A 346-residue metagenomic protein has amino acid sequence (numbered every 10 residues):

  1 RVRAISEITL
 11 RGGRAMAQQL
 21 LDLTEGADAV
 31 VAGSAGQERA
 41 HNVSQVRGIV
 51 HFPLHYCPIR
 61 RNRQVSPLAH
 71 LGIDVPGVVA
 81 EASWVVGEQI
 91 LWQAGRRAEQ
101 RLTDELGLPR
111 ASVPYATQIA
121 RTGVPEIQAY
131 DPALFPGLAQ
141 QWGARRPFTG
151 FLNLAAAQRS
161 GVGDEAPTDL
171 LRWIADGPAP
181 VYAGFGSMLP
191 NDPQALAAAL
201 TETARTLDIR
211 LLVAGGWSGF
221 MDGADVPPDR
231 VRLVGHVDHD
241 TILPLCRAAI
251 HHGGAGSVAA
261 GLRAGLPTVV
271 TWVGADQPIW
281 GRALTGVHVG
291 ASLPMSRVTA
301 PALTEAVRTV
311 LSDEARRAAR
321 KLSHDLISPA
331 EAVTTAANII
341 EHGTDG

Functional and structural regions predicted by a protein language model:
R1-R11, A195: A short, charged, and often flexible helix/loop element on the N-terminal side of the glycosyltransferase catalytic
G12-S83, P132-L134: Conserved nucleotide-sugar donor-interacting segment of glycosyltransferase catalytic cores, predominantly GT-B
D28-A29, P125, P180, A248: Structural motif
R47-V50, V124, I209, L266: A short helix->loop->beta-strand "cap" motif at the edges of active sites that frequently abuts
H55-P58, F151, V273: Histidine-centered beta-alpha loop that forms part of the nucleotide-sugar donor binding/catalytic region in diverse
A82-Q93, R97-L102, L106, R110 (+4 more regions): Nucleotide-activated sugar donor-binding and catalytic core shared by glycosyltransferases and related lipid-linked
Y130-A248: Donor-nucleotide binding loops and adjacent catalytic segments primarily of GT-B fold Leloir glycosyltransferases
